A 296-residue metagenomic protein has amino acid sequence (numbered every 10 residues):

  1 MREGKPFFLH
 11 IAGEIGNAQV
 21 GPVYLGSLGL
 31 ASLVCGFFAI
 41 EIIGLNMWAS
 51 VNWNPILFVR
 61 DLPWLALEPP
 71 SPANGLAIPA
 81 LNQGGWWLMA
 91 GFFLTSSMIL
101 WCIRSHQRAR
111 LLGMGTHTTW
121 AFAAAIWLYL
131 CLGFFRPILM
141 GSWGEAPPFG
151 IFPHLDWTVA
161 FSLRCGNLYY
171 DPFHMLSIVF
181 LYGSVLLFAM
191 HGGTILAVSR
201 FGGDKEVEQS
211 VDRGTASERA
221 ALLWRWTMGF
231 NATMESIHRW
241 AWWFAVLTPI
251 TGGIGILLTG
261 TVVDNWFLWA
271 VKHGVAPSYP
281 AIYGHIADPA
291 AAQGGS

Functional and structural regions predicted by a protein language model:
G4-G16, V51-P72, F93-T119, M190-I237: Cytoplasmic membrane-interface regions of multi-pass membrane proteins
G13-V34, L111-F122, G166-V179, L223-I254: Loop-to-transmembrane boundary segments
S32-S50: Alpha-helical transmembrane segments of multi-pass membrane proteins
E41, L130-I151, G193, A245-A270: Alpha-helical transmembrane segments and their membrane-interface junctions in multi-pass membrane proteins
W48-A77, F135-Y169, V207-W226, N265-S296: Membrane-interfacial helical/loop segments at transmembrane boundaries in membrane proteins
E68-F92: Interfacial helix-start motif at the membrane-water boundary
A80-G84, Y170-A189: Alpha-helical transmembrane segments
M98-L100, A124-I138, W157-F161: Hydrophobic alpha-helical transmembrane segments and adjacent interfacial helices in integral membrane proteins
